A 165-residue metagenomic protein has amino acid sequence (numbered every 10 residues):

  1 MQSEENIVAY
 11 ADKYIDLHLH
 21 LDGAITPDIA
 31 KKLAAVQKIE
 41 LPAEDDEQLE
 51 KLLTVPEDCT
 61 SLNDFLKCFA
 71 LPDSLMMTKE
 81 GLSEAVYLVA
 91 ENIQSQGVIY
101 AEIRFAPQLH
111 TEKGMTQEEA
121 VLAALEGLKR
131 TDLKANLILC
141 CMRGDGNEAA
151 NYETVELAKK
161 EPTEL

Functional and structural regions predicted by a protein language model:
Q2-L165: Metal-cofactor-binding active-site regions of metalloenzymes
